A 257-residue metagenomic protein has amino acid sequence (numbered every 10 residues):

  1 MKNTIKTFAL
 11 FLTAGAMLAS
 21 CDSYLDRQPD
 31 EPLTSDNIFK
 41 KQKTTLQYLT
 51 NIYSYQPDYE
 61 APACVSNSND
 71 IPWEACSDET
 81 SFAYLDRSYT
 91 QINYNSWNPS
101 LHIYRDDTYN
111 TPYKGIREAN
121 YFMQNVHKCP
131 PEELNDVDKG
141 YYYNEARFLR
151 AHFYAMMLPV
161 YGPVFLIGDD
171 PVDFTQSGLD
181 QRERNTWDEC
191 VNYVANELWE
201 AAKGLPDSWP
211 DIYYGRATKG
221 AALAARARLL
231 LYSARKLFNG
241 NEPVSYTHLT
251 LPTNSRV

Functional and structural regions predicted by a protein language model:
M1-D30: Bacterial Sec-dependent N-terminal signal peptides
C21-I71: Membrane-proximal, proline-rich intrinsically disordered regions
L46-T50, S54-E60, Y84-Y161, S177-N192 (+1 more regions): Conserved, well-structured interaction surfaces
L158-P159, F165, Y232-N241: Short coil/turn linking the two alpha-helices of tandem helical-hairpin repeats
D170, R184, L237-Y246: Acidic, serine/threonine/proline-rich low-complexity intrinsically disordered regions
G215-A225, L229: Amphipathic alpha-helical protein-interaction segments enriched in hydrophobic
T247-T253: Conserved small/polar residues in nucleotide/adenosyl-binding loops
